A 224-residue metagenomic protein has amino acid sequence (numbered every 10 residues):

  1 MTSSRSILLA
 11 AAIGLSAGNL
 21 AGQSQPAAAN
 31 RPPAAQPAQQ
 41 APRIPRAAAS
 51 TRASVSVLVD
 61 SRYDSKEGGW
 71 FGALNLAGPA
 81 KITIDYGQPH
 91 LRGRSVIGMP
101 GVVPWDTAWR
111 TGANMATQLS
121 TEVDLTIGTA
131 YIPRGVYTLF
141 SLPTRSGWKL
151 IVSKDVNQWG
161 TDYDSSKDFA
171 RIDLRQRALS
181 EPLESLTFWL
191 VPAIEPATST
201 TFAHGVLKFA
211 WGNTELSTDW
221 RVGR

Functional and structural regions predicted by a protein language model:
M1-L8: Bacterial N-terminal signal peptides that target proteins for export
L8, N114, S120, L183 (+1 more regions): Short beta-strand-initiation
A10-A17: Bacterial N-terminal signal peptides
G18-G22: Sec/Tat signal peptide C-region and signal peptidase I cleavage site
Q23-V102, T107, V156-R224: Primarily secretory-pathway and cell-envelope proteins
P104-D162: Mid-length scaffold segments of soluble, non-membrane domains
